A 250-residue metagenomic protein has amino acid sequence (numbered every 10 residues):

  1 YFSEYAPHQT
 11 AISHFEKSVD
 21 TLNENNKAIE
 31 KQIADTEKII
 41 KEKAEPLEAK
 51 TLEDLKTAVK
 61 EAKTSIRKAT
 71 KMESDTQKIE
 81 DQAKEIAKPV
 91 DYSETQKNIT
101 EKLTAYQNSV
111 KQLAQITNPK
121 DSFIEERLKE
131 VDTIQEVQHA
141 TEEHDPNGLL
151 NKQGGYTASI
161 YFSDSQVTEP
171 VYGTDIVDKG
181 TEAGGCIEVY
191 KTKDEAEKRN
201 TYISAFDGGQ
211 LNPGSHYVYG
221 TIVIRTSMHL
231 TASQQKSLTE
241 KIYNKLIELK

Functional and structural regions predicted by a protein language model:
Y1-N118: Amphipathic alpha-helical assembly segments used for oligomerization, scaffolding, or translocation
E24-K27, K31-A34, K38, E53 (+2 more regions): N-terminal "mature-domain start" segment
N25, Q32-I39, A58, A62-M72 (+5 more regions): Structured segments of extracytoplasmic/periplasmic soluble domains in secreted or envelope-associated proteins
T95, K120, I124-R127, E195-Y202 (+2 more regions): Stable alpha-helical elements in mature extracytoplasmic
K111-Q115, G184-V189, V223-T231: Second-shell loop/turn segments in exported
E125-G209: Short, solvent-exposed recognition patches
D178-K179, T201-K250: A short, solvent-exposed beta-edge/loop patch
